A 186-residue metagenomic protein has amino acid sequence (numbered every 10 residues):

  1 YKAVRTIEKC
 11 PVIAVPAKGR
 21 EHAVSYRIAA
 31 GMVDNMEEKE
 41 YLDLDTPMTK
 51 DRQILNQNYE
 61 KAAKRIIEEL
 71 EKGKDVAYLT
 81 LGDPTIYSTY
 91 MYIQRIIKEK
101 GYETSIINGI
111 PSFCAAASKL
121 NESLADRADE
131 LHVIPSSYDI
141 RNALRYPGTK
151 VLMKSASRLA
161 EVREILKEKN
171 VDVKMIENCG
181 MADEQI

Functional and structural regions predicted by a protein language model:
Y1-Y102: Class I S-adenosyl-L-methionine
R5-T6, L70-E71, Y78, S123-R127 (+2 more regions): Solvent-exposed alpha-helices and their adjacent loops that cap or buttress functional pockets in soluble metabolic
R20-H22, T49, P111-C114, M181-D183: Short gly/pro/ser/thr-enriched loop/turn and capping motifs at secondary-structure boundaries
Y41-D43, T104, V133, V173-M175: Conserved beta-strand scaffold positions in the cores of enzyme catalytic domains, especially in NTP/NDP-utilizing
D45, L79-L81, I134, L152-K154 (+1 more regions): Short beta-strand segments
G73-A77, E130, T149-V151, D172: Residue-level preference for the first positions of well-ordered beta-strands
T85-Y146: Class I SAM-dependent methyltransferase SAM-binding "motif I" and its flanking Rossmann-like core
L144-I186: A contiguous loop/helix-start segment that scaffolds small-molecule binding in enzyme catalytic cores
